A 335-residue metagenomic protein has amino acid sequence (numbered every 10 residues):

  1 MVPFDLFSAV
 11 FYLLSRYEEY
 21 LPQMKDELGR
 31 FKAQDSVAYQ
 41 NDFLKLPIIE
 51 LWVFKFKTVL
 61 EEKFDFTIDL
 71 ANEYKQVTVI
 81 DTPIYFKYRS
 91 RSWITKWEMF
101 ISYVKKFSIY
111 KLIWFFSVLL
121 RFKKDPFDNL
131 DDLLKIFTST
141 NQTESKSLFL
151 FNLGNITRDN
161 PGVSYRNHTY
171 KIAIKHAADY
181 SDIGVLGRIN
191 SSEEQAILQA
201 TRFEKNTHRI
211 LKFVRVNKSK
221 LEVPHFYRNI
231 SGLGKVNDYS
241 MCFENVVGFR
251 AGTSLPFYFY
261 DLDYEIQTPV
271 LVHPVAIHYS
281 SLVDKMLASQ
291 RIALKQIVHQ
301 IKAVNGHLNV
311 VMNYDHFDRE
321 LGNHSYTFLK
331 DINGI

Functional and structural regions predicted by a protein language model:
M1-Y165, L255, L262-I335: Terminal accessory/targeting
K45, G184, V246-R250, G306: Glycine-centered flexibility motif
D81, L186, I230: Conserved hydrophobic/aromatic pocket- or pore-lining residues that grip, position, or stack substrates in active sites
K111, D131-E222, Y314: Metal-dependent polysaccharide deacetylase catalytic core of the NodB/CE4 family, i.e., the active-site-bearing domain
H176, I189-I266, R319-N323: Catalytic domains of cell-wall/extracellular-matrix polysaccharide-remodeling enzymes, centered on de-N-acetylation
D182, V236, P269-L271: Conserved beta-strand segments of alpha/beta enzyme cores
